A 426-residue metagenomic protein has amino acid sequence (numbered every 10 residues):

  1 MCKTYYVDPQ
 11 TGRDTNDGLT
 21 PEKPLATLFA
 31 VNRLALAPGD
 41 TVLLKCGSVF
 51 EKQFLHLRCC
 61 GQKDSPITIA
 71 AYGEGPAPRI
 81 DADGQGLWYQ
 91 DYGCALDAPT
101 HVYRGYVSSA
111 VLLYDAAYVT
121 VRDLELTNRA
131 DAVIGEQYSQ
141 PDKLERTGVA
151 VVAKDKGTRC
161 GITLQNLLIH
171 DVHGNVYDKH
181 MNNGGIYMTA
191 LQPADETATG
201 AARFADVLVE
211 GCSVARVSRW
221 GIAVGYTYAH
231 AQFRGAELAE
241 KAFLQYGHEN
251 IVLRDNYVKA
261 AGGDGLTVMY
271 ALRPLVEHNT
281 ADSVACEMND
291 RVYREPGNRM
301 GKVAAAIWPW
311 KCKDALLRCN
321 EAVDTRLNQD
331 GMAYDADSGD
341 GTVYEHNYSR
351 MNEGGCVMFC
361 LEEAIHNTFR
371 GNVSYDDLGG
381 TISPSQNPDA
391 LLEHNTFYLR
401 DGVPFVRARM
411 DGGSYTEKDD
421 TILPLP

Functional and structural regions predicted by a protein language model:
C2, G39, F50-K52, D64-P66 (+8 more regions): Surface-exposed or flexible loop/turn and strand-edge residues in extracellular/cell-surface modules
P9-K45, E51, V107: Acidic Gly/Asp/Thr-rich repetitive segments characteristic of extracellular carbohydrate-active and adhesion proteins
Q10-T15, G47-F50, G61, Y72-P76 (+1 more regions): Acidic glycine-/aspartate-rich tracts in secreted/extracellular proteins
F29-A35, F50-G61, D81-A82, Y270 (+1 more regions): Short, T/G/N/S-enriched strand-turn elements that build extracellular solenoid repeat scaffolds
L43, H56, A70, R79-D81 (+15 more regions): Extracellular beta-strand solenoid repeats
Q62-D142, D171-D178: Right-handed parallel beta-helix/beta-spiral solenoid domain characteristic of secreted/periplasmic
P66, G73-G75, A117-N128, G157-H173 (+10 more regions): Right-handed parallel beta-helix
Q137-G148, H180-E196, T227-Y228: Asp-box/WD-like beta-propeller blade repeats and closely related beta-sheet repeat scaffolds
